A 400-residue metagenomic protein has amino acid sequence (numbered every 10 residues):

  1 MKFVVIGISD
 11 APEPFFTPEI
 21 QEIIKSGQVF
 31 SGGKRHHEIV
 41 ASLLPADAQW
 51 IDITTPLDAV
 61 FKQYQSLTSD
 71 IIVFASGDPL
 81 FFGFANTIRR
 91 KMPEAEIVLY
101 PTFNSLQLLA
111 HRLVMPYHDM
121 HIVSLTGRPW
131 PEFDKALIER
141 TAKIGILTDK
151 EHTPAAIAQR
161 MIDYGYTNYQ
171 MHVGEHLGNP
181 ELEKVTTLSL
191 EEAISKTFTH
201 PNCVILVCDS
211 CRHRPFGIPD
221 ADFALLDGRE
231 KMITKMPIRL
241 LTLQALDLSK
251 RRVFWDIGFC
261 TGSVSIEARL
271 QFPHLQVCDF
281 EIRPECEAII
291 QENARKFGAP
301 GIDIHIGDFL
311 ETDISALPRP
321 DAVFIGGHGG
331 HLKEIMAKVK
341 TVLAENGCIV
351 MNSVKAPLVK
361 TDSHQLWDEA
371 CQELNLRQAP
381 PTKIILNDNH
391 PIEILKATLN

Functional and structural regions predicted by a protein language model:
M1-V98, Q107, H274-R283, D303-A316: Class I S-adenosyl-L-methionine
K2-V5, P18-E19, D70-I71, T141-K231 (+1 more regions): A contiguous loop/helix-start segment that scaffolds small-molecule binding in enzyme catalytic cores
P12, L80-T141, L310, Q365-I385 (+1 more regions): Class I SAM-dependent methyltransferase SAM-binding "motif I" and its flanking Rossmann-like core
R251-C260: Conserved class I S-adenosyl-L-methionine
T261-P273: Conserved SAM-binding loop of SAM-dependent methyltransferases across substrates and taxa, primarily the Class I
I290-Q291: Conserved SAM-binding loop
M336-C348: A short glycine-rich, Lys/Arg-flanked "PGG" loop and its adjoining helix->strand segment in the class I
N346-V354, L358: Conserved beta-strand signature within the Rossmann-like core of class I S-adenosyl-L-methionine
